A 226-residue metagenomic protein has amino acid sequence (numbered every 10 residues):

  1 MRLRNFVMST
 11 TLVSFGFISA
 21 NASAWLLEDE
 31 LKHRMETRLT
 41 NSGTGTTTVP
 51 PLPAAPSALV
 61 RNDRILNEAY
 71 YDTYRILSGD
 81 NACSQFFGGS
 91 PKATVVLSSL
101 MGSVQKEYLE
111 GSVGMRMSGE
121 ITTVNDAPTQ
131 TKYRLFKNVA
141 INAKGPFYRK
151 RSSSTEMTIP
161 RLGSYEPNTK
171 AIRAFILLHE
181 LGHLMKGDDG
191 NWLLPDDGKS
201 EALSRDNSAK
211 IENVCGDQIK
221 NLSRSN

Functional and structural regions predicted by a protein language model:
M1-T10: Bacterial N-terminal signal peptides that target proteins for export
S23-A174, L184-N226: Predominantly extracellular/secreted Zn2+-dependent metalloproteases
